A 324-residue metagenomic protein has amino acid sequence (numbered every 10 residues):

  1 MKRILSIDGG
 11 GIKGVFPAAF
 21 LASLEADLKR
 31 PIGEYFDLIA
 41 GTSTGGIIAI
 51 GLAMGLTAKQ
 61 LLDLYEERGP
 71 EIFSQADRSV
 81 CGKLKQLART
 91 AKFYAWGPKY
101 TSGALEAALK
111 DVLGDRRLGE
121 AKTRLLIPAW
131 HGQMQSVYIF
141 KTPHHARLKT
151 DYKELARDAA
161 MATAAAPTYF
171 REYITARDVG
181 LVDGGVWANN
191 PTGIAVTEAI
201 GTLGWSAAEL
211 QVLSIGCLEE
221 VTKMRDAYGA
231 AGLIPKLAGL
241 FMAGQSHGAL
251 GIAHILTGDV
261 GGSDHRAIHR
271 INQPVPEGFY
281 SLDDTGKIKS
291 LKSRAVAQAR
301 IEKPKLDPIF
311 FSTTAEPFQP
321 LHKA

Functional and structural regions predicted by a protein language model:
M1-A324: Conserved catalytic cores and adjacent C-terminal regulatory segments of lipid-metabolizing esterases/lipases
